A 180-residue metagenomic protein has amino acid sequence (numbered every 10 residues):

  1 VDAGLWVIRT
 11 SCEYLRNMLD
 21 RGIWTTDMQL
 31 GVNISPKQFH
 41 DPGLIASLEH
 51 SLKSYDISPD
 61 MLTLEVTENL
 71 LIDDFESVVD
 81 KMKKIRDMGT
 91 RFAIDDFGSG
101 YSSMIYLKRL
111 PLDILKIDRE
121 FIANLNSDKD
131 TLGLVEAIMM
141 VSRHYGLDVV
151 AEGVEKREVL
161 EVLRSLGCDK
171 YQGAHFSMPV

Functional and structural regions predicted by a protein language model:
V1-S77, G153: Catalytic core of bacterial c-di-GMP phosphodiesterases, primarily the EAL and HD-GYP domains, capturing alpha-helical
I23, S35-P42, M61-E76, M88-V180: EAL-family c-di-GMP phosphodiesterase catalytic domain
K81: Conserved functional hotspot residues or short segments at active or partner-binding sites across diverse domains
